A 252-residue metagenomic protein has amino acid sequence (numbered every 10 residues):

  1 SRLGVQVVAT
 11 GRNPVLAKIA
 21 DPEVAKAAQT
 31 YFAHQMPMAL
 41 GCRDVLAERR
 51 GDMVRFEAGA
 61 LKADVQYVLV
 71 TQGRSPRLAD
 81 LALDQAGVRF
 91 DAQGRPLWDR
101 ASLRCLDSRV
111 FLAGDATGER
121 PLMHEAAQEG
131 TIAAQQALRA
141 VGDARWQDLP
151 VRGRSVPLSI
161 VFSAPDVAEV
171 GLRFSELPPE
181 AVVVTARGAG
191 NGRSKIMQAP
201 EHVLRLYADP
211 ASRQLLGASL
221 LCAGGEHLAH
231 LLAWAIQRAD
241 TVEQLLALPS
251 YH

Functional and structural regions predicted by a protein language model:
S1-G51, R55, P121-A127, G142-S175: Rossmann-like dinucleotide-binding cores of NAD(P)H-dependent redox enzymes
R12, D115, L220: Cofactor-binding loop segments of dinucleotide-utilizing enzymes, especially the Rossmann-like FAD- and NAD(P)+-binding
A17, R77-D80, R120, S194 (+1 more regions): Glycine/Thr-rich phosphate-binding loops of Rossmann-like dinucleotide-binding domains
P37-G41, F111, V182-V184: General small-molecule cofactor/ligand-binding pocket signal
L40-R43, A58, A92, T185: Short loop/edge segments at beta-strand edges and connector loops that shape dinucleotide/nucleotide cofactor-binding
R50-G51, Q85, A92, P210-S212: Short acidic-glycine loop/turn motifs at beta-strand connectors
A63, Y67-W146, L246: FAD-site-proximal beta/loop scaffold in flavoenzymes
F162-H252: Flexible, glycine-rich terminal cap/loop adjacent to redox cofactors in electron-transfer oxidoreductases
